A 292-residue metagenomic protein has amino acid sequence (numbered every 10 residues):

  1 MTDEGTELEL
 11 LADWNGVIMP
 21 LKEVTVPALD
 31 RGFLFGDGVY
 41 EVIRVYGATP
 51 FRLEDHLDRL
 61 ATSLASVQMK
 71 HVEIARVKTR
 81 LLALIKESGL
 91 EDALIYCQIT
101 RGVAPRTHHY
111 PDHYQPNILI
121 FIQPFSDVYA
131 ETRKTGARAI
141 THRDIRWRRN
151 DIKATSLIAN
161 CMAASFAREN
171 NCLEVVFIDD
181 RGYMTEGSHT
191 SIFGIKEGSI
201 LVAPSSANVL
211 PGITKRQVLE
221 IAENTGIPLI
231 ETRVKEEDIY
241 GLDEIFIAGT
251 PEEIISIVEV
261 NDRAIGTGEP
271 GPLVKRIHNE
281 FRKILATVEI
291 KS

Functional and structural regions predicted by a protein language model:
M1-A83, P105, H109-S292: Helix-start/capping segments and mature chain N-termini
K86-I99: Ordered, amphipathic secondary-structure segments that act as subunit-interaction surfaces in large macromolecular
